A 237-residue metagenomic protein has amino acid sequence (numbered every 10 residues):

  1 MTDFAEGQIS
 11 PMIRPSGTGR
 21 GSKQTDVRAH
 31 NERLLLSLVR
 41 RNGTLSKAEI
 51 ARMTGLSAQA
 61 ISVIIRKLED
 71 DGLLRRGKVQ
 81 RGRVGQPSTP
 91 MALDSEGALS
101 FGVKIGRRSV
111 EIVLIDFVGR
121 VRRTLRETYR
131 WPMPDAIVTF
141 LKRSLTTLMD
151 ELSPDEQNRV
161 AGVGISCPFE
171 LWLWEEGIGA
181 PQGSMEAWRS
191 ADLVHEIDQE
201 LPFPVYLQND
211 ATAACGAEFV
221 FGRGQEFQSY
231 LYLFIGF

Functional and structural regions predicted by a protein language model:
M1-M53: Extreme N-terminal segment that seeds HTH/winged-HTH DNA-binding domains in transcriptional regulators
G17-N31, S46, G77-G97: Short, cationic-aromatic polyanion-contact patches
T25-A29, R33, T44, A58-S62 (+3 more regions): Electropositive phosphate-/nucleotide-binding environments in soluble metabolic enzymes
L38, G43-R76: N-terminal helix-turn-helix
R41-N42, F221, G236: Short helix-capping/turn signature of helix-turn-helix
A60, L73-R75, P90-A92, G102 (+1 more regions): Short, conserved beta-strand segments within well-ordered enzyme catalytic domains that often line or immediately flank
G85-T124, L231-F237: Gly/Thr-rich phosphate-binding beta-strand-loop-beta motif of the actin/hexokinase/Hsp70
V121, L125-G222, E226-S229: Glycine-rich phosphate-binding loop and adjoining helix at the ATP-binding site of ATP-dependent phosphoryl-transfer
